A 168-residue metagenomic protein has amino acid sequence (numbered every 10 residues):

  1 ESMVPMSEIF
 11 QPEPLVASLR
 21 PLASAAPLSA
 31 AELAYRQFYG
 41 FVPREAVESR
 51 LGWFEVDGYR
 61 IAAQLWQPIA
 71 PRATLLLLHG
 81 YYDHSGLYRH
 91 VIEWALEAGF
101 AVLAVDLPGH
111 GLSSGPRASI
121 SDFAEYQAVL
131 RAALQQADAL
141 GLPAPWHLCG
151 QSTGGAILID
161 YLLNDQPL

Functional and structural regions predicted by a protein language model:
M3-E55, I61-Q67: An N-terminal hydrophobic leader/cap segment in hydrolases
R72-A73, G99-F100, A144-P145: Short coil/turn segments at beta-strand junctions that form active-site/ligand-binding loops
R72-G80: Short beta-strand element of the alpha/beta-hydrolase
H79-G86, Q151-G155: Short, conserved structural micro-motifs that define repeat-unit consensus positions and nucleotide-binding loops
Y81-L87, G111-G141: Catalytic nucleophile-loop/oxyanion-hole region of alpha/beta-hydrolase and closely related hydrolase-like folds
I92-G115: Conserved alpha/beta-hydrolase
G141-S152: Alpha/beta-hydrolase fold nucleophile elbow
G155-Q166: Short glycine-enriched nucleophile-adjacent loop and the immediately C-terminal alpha-helix near the catalytic center
